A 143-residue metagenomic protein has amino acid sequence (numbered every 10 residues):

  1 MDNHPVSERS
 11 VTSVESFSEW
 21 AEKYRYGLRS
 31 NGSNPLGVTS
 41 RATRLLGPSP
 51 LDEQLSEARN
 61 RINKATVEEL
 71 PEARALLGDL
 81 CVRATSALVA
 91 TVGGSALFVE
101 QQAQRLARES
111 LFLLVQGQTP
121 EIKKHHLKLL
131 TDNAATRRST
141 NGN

Functional and structural regions predicted by a protein language model:
M1, V6, L36-V38, V89 (+4 more regions): Generic hydrophobic secondary-structure signal
M1-N60: Glycine-rich beta->alpha junctions and the first turn(s) of the following alpha-helix
S13-S16, W20, L77, L97 (+1 more regions): Membrane-targeting and insertion segments and their boundary/processing signals
S16, K23, T66-V67, A84 (+2 more regions): Residue-level signal for well-ordered alpha-helical segments
R25-L28, S49, E68-A73, T136 (+1 more regions): A ubiquitous short alpha-helical element
S40-T43, R59-I62, C81, T85-L88 (+2 more regions): A structural signal for well-ordered alpha-helices, especially hydrophobic packing surfaces of coiled-coils
P50-E100: C-terminal helix-coil-helix/basic helical segment that borders enzyme active sites and/or dimer interfaces and provides
S95-N143: Glycine-rich phosphate/cofactor-binding loops in nucleotide/flavin-utilizing enzymes
